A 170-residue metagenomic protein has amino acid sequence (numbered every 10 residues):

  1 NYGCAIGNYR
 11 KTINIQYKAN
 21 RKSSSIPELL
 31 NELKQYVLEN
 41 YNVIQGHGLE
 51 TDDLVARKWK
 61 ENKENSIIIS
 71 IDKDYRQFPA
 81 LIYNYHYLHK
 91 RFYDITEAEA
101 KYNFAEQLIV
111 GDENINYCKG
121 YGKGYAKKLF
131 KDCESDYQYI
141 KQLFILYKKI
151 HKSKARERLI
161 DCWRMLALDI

Functional and structural regions predicted by a protein language model:
N1-Q16: Non-catalytic, usually N-terminal nucleic-acid engagement modules in DNA/RNA processing proteins
A19-I170: Extended two-metal-dependent nuclease catalytic cores across DNA- and RNA-processing enzymes
